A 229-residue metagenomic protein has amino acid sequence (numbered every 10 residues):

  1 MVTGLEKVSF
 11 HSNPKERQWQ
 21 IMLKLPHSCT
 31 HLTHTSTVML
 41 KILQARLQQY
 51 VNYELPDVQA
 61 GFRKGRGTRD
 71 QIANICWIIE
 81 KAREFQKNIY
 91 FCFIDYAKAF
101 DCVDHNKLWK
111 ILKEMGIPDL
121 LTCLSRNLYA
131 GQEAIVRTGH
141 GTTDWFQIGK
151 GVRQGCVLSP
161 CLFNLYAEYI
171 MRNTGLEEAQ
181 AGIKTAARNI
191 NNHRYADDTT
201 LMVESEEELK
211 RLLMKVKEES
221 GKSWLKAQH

Functional and structural regions predicted by a protein language model:
M1-Y166: Conserved pre-catalytic core of RNA-dependent polymerases
M22, N52, C102-V103, L121 (+5 more regions): Intrinsically disordered, low-complexity regions enriched in proline, serine, glycine and charged residues
R46-Q59, L162-A196, T200: Active-site palm subdomain of RNA-directed nucleic acid polymerases
K98-M115, H193-K222: Catalytic palm subdomain of template-directed nucleic-acid polymerases, centered on the conserved carboxylate motif
H140, A227-H229: Short, conserved micro-motifs composed of acidic
